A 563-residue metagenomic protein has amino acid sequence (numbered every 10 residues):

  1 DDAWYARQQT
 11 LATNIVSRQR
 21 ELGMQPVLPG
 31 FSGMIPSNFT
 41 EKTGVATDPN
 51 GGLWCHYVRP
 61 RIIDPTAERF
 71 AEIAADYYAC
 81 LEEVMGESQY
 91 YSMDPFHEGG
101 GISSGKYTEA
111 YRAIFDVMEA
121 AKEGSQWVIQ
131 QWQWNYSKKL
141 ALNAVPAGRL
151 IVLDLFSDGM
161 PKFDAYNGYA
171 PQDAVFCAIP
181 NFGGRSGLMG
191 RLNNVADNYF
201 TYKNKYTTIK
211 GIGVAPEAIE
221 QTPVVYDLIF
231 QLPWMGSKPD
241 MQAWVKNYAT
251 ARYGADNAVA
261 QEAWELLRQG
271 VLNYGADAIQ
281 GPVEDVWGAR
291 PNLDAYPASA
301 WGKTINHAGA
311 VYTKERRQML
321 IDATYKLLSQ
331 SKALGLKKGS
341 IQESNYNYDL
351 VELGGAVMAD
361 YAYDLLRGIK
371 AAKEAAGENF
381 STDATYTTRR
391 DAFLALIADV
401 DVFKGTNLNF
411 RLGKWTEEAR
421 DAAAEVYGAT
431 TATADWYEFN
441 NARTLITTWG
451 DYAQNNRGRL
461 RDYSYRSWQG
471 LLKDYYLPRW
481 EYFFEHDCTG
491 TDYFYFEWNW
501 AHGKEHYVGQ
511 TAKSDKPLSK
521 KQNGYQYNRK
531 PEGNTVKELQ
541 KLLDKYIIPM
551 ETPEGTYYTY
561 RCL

Functional and structural regions predicted by a protein language model:
D1-R268, N273, G281, L293 (+9 more regions): Catalytic-core regions of glycoside hydrolase
I102, K162-Y166, G184-G187, Y312-T313 (+9 more regions): Extended interaction regions within the primary functional domain
I279-Q280, D285: Ligand-binding clefts/hinges and TM-proximal coupling segments of bilobed small-molecule sensing domains
V286-A295, I341-K370, D391, E417: Amphipathic alpha-helical protein-interaction segments enriched in hydrophobic
A310-G339, L353-A371: C-terminal substrate/ligand-recognition segments
K314, E352, A356-A359, D383 (+3 more regions): Alpha-solenoid helical-repeat scaffolds
S331-L350, F403-D421: Short, solvent-exposed, charged loop/turn and helix-capping segments that join or cap alpha-helices on peripheral
R457, R461-L563: Extended, compositionally biased alpha-helical segments that mediate assembly or anchoring
